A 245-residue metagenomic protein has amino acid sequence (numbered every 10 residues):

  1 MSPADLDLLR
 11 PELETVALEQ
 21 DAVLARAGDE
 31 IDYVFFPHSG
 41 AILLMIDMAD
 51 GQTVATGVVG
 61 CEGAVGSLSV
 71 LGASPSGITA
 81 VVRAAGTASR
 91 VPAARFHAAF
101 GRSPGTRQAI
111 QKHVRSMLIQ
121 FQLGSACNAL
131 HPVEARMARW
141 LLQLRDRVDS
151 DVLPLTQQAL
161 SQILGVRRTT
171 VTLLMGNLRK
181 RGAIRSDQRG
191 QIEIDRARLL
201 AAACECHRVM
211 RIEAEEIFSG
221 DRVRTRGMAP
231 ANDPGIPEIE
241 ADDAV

Functional and structural regions predicted by a protein language model:
M1, P37, V59-G60, R83 (+3 more regions): A conserved hydrophobic position in a structured secondary element of the catalytic/binding core that shapes
M1-E19, A64, S69-V70: Cyclic nucleotide-binding regulatory module and flanking cytosolic helices
A4, S39, G63, A94-R95 (+2 more regions): Alpha-helix/helix-capping structural signal
A22-A84: Cyclic nucleotide-binding regulatory domains
G57-R115, I119, L123: Cyclic-nucleotide recognition modules
R83-A85, F100-R167: Polybasic "coupling" helices that flank or enter modular domains
Q143-V245: Phosphate-/nucleic-acid-contacting segments
